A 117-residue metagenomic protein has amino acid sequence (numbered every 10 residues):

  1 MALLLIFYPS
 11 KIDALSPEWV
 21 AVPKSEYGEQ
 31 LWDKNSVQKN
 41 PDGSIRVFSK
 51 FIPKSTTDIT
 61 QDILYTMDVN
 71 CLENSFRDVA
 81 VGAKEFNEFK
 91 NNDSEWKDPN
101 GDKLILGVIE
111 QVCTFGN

Functional and structural regions predicted by a protein language model:
M1-I6: Bacterial N-terminal signal peptides
F7-K11: N-terminal signal peptide c-region/cleavage motif recognized by signal peptidases
I12-L64, N70-N117: N-terminal secretory-pathway/extracellular module detecting exported/lumenal segments and adjacent signal-anchor/first
